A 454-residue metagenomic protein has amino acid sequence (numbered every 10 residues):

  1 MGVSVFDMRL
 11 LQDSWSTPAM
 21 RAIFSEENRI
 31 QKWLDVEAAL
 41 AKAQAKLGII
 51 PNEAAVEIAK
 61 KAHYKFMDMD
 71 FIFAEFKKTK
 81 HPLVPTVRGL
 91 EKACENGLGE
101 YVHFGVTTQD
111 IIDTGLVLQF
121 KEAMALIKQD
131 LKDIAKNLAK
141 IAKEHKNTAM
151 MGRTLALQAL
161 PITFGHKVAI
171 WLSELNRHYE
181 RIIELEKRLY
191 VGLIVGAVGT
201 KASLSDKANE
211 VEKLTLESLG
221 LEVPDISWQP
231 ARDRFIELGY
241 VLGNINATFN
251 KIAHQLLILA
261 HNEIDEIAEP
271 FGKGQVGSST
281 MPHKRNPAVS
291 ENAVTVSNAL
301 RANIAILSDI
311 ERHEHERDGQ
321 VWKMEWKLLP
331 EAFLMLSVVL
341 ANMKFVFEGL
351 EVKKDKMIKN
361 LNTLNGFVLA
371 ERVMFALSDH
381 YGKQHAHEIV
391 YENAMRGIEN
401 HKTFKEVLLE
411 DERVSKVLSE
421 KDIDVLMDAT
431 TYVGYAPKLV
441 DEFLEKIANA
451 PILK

Functional and structural regions predicted by a protein language model:
G2-I23, N28, F76, S279-K454: Catalytic-core signal marking the mid-to-C-terminal active-site face
G2-V195, T200-K201, K207-L214, V223 (+4 more regions): A helix-coil-helix interface module used to build multimeric assemblies and to scaffold catalytic/cofactor sites
E26, I127, F164, R234 (+4 more regions): Alpha-helix N-cap/helix-initiation motif
A38-A41, A253, L340: Short, amphipathic alpha-helical segments that act as regulatory/interfacial helices in nucleotide-processing proteins
K77, K121-K128, K132, A139 (+10 more regions): Short amphipathic alpha-helical segments with heptad-repeat character
E144-N147, R181-E184, R188, L221-D225 (+6 more regions): Conserved helix-loop functional segments at active or binding sites
V211-R301: Acidic, glycine-rich loop-and-beta core segments that form the ion-binding/anion-interacting portion of active sites
